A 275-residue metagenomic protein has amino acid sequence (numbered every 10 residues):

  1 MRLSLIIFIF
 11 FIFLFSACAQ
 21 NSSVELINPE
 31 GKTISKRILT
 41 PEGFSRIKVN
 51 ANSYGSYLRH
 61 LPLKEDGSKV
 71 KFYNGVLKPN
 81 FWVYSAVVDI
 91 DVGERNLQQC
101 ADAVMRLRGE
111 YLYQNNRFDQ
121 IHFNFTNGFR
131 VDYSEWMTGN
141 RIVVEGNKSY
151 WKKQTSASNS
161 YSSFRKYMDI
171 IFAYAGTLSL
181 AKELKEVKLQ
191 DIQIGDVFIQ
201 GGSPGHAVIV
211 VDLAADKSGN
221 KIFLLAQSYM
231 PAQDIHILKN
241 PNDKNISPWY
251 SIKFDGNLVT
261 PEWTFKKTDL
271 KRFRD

Functional and structural regions predicted by a protein language model:
M1-S23: Bacterial Sec-dependent N-terminal signal peptides
I7-L14, G43, S163, R272: Intrinsic disorder/low-structure terminal segments
F13-F15, V49, R59-P62, G128 (+1 more regions): Short linear sequence elements within intrinsically disordered, low-complexity coil regions
Q20-D91, Q98: Cationic-aromatic interfacial patches
S45, G55-L58, Y73-N74, N124 (+4 more regions): Compositionally biased, intrinsically disordered low-complexity regions enriched in proline and serine
K78-Q193, I199-A207, D212, S218-M230: Acidic/His-rich structured neighborhood in mature extracellular/periplasmic domains
L224-D275: Low-complexity, Gly/Ser/Thr/Pro-rich intrinsically disordered linker/tail segments
